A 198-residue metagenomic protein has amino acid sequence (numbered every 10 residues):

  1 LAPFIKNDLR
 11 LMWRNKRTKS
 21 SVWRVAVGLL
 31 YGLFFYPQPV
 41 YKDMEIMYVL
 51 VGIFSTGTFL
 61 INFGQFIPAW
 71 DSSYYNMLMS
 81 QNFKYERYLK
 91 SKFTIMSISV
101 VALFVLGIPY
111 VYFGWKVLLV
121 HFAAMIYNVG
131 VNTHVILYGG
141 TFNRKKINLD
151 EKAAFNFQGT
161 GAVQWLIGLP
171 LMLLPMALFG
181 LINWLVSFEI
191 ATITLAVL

Functional and structural regions predicted by a protein language model:
L1-S72, Y85-L198: Hydrophobic alpha-helical transmembrane segments of membrane proteins
Y75: A glycine- and small/hydrophobic-rich beta-loop-beta segment that serves as a flexible "lid/hinge" or phosphate-binding
M79-K84: Short helix-to-coil transition segments within interhelical loops that connect adjacent transmembrane helices
